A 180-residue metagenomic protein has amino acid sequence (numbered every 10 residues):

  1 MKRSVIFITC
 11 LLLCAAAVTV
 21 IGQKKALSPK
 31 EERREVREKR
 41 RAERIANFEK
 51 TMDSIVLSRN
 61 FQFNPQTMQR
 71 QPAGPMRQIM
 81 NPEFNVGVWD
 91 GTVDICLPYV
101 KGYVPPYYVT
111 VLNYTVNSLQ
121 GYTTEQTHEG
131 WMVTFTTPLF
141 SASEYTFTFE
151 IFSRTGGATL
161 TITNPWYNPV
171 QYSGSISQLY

Functional and structural regions predicted by a protein language model:
M1-S28: Bacterial Sec-dependent N-terminal signal peptides
V18-L57: Sec-dependent signal peptide cleavage junction
N47-E49, Q66-N81: N-terminal post-signal-peptidase region of extra-cytosolic proteins
D53-Q69: A short, Trp-centered hydrophobic/proline-enriched beta-strand micro-motif
R59-F61, V86, G91-V93, G156-L160 (+1 more regions): One face of beta-strands
G74-P75, V104-V109, Y145, P169-G174: A short, polar/proline- and glycine-enriched secondary-structure boundary/capping micro-motif
R77-E129: Mid-length scaffold segments of soluble, non-membrane domains
L119-Y180: Helix-rich interaction surfaces within compact, conserved domain-sized segments that mediate assembly or partner
